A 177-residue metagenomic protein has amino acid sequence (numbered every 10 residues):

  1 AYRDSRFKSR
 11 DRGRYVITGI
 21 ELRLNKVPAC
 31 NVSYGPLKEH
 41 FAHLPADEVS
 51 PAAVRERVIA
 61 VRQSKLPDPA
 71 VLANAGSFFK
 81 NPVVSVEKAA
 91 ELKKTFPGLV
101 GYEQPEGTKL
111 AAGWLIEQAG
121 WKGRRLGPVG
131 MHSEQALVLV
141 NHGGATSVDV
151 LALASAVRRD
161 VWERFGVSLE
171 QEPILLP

Functional and structural regions predicted by a protein language model:
A1-V140, G144-V148, R164, S168-P177: Phosphate/pyrophosphate- and phosphate-bearing ligand-binding catalytic cores of soluble enzymes
V161: Conserved ATP-binding N-box helix of the HATPase_c
